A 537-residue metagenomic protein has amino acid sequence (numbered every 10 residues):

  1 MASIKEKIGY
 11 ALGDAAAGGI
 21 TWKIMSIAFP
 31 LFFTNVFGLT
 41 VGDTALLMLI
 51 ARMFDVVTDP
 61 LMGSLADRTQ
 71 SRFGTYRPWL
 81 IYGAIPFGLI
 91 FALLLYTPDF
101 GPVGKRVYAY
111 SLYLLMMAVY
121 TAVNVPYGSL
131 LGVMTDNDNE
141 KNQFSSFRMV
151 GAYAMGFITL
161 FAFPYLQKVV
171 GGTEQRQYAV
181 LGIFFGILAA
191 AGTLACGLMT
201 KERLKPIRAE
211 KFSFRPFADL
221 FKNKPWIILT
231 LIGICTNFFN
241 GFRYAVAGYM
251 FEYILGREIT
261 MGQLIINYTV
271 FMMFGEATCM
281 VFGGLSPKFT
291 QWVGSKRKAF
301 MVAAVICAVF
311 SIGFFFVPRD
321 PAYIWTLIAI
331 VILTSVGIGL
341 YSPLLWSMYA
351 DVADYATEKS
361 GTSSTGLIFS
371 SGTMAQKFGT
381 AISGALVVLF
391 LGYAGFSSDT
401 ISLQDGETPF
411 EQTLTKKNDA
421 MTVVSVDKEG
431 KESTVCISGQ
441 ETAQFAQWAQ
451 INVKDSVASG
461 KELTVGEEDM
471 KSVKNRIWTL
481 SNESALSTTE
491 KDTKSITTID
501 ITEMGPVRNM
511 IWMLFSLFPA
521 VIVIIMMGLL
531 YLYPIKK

Functional and structural regions predicted by a protein language model:
M1-A420, S481-A485, T489-K537: Membrane-embedded alpha-helical bundles of multi-pass transporters/translocases, especially carrier/permease families
T415-D419, D427-E429, S456: Short, ordered beta-strand-loop transition motifs
M421-V423, V435, L463-V465: Hydrophobic beta-strand residues in large extracellular and virion-surface proteins
S425-F445: OB-fold (S1/OB) nucleic-acid-binding surfaces
T434-E441, E467, V473-L480, E490-K494: Short amphipathic beta-strand/extended segments with alternating polar/hydrophobic composition
T442-A443, W448-A449, D455-T464: Soluble non-transmembrane domains of integral membrane proteins
